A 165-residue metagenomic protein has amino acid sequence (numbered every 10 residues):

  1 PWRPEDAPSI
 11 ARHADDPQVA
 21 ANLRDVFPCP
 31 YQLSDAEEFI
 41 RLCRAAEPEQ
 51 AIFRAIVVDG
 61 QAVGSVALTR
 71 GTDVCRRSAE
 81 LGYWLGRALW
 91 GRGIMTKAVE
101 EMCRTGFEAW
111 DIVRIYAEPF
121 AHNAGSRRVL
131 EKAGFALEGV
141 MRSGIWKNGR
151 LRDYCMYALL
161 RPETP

Functional and structural regions predicted by a protein language model:
P1-Q18, A55-P165: Acyl-donor (CoA/ACP) binding surface of acyl/acetyltransferases
Q18-L42: Conserved GNAT-fold acetyl-CoA-binding loop/helix
V26-F27, A51-I52, W146: Sparse recognition of residues in long alpha-helices and their boundaries
R41-A55: A short helix-loop-beta-strand connector motif used in the catalytic cores of GNAT acetyltransferases and, in some
